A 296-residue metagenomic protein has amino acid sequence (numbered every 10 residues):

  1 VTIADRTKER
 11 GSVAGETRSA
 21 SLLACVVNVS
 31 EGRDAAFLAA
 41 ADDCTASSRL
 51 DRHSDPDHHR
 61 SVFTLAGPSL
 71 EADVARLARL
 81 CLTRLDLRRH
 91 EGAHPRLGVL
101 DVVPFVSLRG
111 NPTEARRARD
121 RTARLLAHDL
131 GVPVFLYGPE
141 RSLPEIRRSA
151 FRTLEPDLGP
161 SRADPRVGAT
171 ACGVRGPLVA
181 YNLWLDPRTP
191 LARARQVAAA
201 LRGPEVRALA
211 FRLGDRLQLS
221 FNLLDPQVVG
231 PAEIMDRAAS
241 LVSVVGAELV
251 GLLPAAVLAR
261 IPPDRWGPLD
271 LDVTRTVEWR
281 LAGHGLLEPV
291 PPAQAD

Functional and structural regions predicted by a protein language model:
I3, G15-D296: Long, contiguous binding/interaction regions
E9-S12: Short linear segments in intrinsically disordered or otherwise low-structure-confidence regions
